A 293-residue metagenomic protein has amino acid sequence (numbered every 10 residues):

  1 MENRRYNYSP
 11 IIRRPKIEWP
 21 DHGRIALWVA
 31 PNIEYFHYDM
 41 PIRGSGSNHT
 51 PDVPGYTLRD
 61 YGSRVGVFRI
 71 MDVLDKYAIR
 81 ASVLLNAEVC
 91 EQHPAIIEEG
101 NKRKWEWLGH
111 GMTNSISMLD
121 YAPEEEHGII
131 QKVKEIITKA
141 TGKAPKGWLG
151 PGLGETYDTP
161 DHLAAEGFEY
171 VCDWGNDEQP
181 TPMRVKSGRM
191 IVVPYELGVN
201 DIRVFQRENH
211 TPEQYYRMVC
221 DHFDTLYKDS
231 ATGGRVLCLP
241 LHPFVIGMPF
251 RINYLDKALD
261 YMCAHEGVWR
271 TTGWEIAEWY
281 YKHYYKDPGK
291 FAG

Functional and structural regions predicted by a protein language model:
E2-D21, E135-G233, D287-G289: Active-site-adjacent pocket scaffolds in enzyme catalytic domains
E2-E106: Active-site beta->alpha N-cap acidic-glycine motif
P10, Y170, C220-G293: C-terminal domain-boundary segment and adjacent tail
H49, F68, D75-T156, G188 (+2 more regions): Metal-dependent polysaccharide deacetylase catalytic core of the NodB/CE4 family, i.e., the active-site-bearing domain
S63, V67, H93, E126 (+4 more regions): Aromatic/hydrophobic pocket-lining residues that form the small-molecule binding cavity in soluble enzyme cores
D75, N101, A164, C263-A264: Anion (oxyanion) recognition and catalysis
H93-P94, Y157-P160, P249-L255: Conserved strand-to-helix beginnings and helix N-cap segments that scaffold or border functional pockets
Y121-I129, H210-Q214, F250, Y254: Alpha-helix N-cap and loop-to-helix initiation/capping positions
